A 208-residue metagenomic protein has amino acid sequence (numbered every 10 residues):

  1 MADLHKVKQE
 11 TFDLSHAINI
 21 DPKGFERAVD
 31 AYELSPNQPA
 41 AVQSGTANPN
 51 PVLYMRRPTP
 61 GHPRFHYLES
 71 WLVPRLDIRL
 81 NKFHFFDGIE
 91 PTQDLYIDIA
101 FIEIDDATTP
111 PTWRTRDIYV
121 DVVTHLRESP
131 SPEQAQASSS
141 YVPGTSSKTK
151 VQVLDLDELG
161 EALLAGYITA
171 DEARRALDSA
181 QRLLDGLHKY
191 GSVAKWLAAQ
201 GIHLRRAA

Functional and structural regions predicted by a protein language model:
M1-W71: Charge-rich, low-complexity N-terminal segments
V29, V42, F65-P74, R79-F86 (+2 more regions): Broad, structure-driven detector of short, well-ordered beta-strand segments within folded domains
A47-N48, F65-H66, E90, P111-W113 (+1 more regions): Short glycine/proline-enriched turns and hinge-like loops at secondary-structure junctions
M55, I97, V151-L154: Short hydrophobic-aromatic micro-motifs
R56-P58, A100, V123: Structured loops at beta-to-helix junctions and adjacent beta-edge loops in soluble globular domains
S70-D121: Structured beta-strand/loop patches that form or line metal/cofactor-binding pockets in enzymes
V122-L183: A hydrophobic, small-residue-rich beta->alpha segment in the mid-to-C-terminal subdomain of diverse proteins
S179-A208: Cysteine/selenocysteine-centered motifs that mediate thiol-based redox chemistry or coordinate metal-sulfur cofactors
